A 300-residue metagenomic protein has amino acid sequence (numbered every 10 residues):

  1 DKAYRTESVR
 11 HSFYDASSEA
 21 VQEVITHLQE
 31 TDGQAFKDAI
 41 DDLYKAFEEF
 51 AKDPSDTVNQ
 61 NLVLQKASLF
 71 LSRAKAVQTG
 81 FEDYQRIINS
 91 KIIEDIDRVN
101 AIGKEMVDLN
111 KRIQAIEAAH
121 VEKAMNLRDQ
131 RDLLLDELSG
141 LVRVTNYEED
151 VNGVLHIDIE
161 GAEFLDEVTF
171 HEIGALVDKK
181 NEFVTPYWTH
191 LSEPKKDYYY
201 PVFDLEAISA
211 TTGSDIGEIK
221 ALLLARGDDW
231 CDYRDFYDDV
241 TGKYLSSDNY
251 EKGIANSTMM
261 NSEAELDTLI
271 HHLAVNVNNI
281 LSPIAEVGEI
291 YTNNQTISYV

Functional and structural regions predicted by a protein language model:
D1-V300: Structural signature of extracellular appendage/secretion-system components
